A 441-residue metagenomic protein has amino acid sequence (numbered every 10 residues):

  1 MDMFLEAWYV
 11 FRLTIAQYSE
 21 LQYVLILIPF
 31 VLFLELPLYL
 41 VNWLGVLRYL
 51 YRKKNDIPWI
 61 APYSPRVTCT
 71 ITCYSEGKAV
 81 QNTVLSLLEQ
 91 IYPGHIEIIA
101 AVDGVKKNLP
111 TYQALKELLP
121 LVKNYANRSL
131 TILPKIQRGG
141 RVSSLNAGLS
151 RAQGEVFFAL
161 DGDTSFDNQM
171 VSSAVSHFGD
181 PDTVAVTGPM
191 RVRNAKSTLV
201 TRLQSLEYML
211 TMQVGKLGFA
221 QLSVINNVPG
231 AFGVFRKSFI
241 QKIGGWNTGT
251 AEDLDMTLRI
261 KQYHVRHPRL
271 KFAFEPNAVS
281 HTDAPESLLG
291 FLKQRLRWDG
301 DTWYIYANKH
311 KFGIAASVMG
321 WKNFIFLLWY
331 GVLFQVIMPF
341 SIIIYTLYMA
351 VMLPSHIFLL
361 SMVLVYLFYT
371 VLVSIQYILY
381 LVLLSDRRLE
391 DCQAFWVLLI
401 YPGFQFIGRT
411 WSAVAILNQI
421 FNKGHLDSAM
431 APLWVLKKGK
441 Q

Functional and structural regions predicted by a protein language model:
L40-H95: N-terminal signal-anchor transmembrane helix
L44-K53, W59-A61, Y330-N422: Membrane-embedded multi-pass helical conduit in multi-pass membrane proteins, especially envelope-biosynthetic
P65-T68, E97, Q241, D255: Cell-envelope/extracellular polymer assembly enzymes that use nucleotide-activated donors
N82-T83, K271-G290: Active-site donor/metal-binding and catalytic loop motifs of nucleotide-sugar-dependent glycosylation enzymes
L88-P134: Acidic donor-binding segment of Leloir-type glycosyltransferases
L119-N127, V142-S144, S150, G154-E155 (+5 more regions): Long helical/loop segments within the catalytic core of UDP-sugar-dependent glycosyltransferases, especially the large
D161-S165: The conserved acidic donor/metal-binding loop of glycosyltransferases
F239, G249-A273: A short, conserved alpha-helix in the catalytic core of glycosyltransferases
